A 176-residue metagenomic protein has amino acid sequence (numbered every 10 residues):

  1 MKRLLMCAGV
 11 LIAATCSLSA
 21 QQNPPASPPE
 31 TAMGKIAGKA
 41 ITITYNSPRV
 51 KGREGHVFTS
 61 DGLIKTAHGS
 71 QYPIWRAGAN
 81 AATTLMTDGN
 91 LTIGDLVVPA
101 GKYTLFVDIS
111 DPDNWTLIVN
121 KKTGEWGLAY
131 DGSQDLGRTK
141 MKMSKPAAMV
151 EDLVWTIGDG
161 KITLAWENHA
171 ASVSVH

Functional and structural regions predicted by a protein language model:
L4-A14: Sec-dependent N-terminal signal peptides
C16-A20: Sec/Tat signal peptide C-region and signal peptidase I cleavage site
Q21-P99, T104-H176: Targeting-peptide/extracellular-domain and disordered-appendage signature
